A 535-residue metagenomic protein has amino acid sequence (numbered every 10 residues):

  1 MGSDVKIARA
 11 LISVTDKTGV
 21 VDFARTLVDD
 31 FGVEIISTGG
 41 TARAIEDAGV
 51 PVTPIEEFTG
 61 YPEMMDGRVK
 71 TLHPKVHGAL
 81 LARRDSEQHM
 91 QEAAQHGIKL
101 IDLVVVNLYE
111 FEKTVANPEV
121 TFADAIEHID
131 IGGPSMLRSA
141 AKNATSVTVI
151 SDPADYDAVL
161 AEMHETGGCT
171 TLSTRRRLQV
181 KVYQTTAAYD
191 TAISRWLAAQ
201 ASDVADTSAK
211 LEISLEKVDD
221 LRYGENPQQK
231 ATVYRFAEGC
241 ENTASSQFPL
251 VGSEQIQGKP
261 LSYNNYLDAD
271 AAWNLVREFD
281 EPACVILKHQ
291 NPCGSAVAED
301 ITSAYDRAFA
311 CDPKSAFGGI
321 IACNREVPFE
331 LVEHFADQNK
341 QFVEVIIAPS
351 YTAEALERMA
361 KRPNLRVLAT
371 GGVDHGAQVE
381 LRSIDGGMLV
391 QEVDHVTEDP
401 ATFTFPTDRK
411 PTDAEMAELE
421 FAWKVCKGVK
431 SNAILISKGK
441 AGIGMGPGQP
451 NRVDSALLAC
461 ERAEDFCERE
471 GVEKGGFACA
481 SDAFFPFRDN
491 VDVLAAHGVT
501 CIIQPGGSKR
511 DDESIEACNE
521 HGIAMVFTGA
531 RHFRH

Functional and structural regions predicted by a protein language model:
M1-F58: N-terminal glycine-/serine-/threonine-rich phosphate-binding loop
G2-I12, V106-Y109, Y189-T191, R195-H535: ATP-dependent carboxylate/acyl-activation modules
V28-D29, E46, D130, A141 (+3 more regions): Anion (oxyanion) recognition and catalysis
I35, V52, V147-V149, V367 (+1 more regions): Hydrophobic beta-strand scaffold residues
G40-F111: Glycine-rich nucleotide/cofactor/substrate-binding loop typically near the N-terminus or early in the first domain
R84-P134, R138-A141, T404-D413: Active-site/ligand-binding-proximal alpha/beta "capping" segment
M136, N143-V159: Mobile "lid/hinge" segments at catalytic clefts and subdomain interfaces of large enzymes
P153-A154, A158-K210: Non-catalytic interaction/clamp surfaces of large macromolecular machines
